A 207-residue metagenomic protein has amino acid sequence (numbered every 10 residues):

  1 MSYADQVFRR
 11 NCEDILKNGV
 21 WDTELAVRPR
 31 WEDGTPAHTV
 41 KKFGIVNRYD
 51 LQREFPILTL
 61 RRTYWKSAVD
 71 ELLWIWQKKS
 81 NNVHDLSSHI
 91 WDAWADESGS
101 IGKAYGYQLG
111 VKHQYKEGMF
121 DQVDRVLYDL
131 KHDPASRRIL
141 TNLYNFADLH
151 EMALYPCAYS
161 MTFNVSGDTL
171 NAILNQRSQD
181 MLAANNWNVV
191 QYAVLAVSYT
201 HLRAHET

Functional and structural regions predicted by a protein language model:
M1-R203: Terminal, non-catalytic protein-protein interaction segments that mediate quaternary/complex assembly
